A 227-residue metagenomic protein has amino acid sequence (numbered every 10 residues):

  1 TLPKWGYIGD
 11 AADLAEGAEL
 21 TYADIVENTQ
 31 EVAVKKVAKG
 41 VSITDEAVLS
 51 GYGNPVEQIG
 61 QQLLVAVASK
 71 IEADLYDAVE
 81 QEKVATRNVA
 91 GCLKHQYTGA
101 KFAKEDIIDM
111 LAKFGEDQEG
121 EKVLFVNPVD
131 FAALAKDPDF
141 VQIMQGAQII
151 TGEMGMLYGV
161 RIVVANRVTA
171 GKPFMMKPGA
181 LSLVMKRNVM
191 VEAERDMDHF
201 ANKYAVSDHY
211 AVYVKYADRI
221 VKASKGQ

Functional and structural regions predicted by a protein language model:
T1-G17: N-terminal, Lys/Arg-enriched amphipathic/low-complexity engagement segments that precede the first folded domain
L2, Y7, I25-V34, D137-Q227: Sequence/fold signature of self-assembling virion shell proteins
W5, D45, P128: Residues immediately flanking
D10-D13, G51-Y52, A133-K136, Y213-K215: Short helix/loop capping segments that flank catalytic or ligand/cofactor-binding pockets
D13-E27: Signature of Gram-negative chaperone-usher
N28-G51: Short acidic, glycine/tyrosine-flanked loop/strand segments centered on an H-E-D-like triad
I43-E116, V221-Q227: Alpha-helical scaffold segments that mediate packing/assembly in large oligomeric complexes
K101-V164: A contiguous pocket-lining binding segment that forms or flanks enzyme active sites
